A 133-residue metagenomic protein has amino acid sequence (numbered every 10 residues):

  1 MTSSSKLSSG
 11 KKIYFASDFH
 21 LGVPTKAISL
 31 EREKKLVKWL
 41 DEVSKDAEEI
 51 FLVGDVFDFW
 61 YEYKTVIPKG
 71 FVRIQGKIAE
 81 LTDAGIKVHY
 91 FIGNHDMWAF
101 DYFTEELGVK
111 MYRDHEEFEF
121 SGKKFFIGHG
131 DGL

Functional and structural regions predicted by a protein language model:
S4, S9-K12, A16, L21-F120: Core catalytic region of metal-dependent phosphoesterases/phosphodiesterases, especially metallo-beta-lactamase-like
G128-L133: Active-site-proximal loop/helix segment associated with metal-binding centers of metalloenzymes
